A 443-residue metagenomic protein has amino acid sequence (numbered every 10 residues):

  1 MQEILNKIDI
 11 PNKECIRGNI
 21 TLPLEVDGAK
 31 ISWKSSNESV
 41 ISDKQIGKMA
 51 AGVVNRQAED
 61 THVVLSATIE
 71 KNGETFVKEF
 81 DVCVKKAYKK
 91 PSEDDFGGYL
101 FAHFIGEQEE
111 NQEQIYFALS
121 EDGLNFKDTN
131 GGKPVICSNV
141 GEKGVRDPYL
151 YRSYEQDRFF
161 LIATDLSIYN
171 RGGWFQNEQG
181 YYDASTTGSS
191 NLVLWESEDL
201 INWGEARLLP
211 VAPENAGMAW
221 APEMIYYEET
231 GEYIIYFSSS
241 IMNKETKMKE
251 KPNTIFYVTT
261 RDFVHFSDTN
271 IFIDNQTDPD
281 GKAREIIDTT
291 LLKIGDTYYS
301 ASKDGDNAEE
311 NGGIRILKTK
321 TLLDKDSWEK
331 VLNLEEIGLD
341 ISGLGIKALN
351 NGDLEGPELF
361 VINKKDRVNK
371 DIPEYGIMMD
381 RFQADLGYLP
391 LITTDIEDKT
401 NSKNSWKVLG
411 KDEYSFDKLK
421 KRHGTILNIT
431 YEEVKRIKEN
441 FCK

Functional and structural regions predicted by a protein language model:
M1-P91: Beta-rich interaction/scaffold domains
K85-K443: Carbohydrate-active catalytic/glycan-binding domains of CAZyme proteins, especially the secreted or lumenal ectodomains
